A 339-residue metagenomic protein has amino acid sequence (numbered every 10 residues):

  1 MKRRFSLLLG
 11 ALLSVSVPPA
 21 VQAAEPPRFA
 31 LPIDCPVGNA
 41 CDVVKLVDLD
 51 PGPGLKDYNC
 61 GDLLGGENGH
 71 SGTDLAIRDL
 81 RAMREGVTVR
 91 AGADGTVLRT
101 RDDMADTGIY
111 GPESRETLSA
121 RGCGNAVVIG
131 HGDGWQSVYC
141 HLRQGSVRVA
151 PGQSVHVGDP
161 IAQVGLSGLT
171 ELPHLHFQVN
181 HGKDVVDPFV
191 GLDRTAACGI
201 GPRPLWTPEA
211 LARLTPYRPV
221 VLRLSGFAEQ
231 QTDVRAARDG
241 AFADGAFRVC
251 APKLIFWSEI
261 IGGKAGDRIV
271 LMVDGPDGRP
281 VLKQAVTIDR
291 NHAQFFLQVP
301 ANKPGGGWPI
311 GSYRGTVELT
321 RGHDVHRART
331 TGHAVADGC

Functional and structural regions predicted by a protein language model:
V21-G124, V157, L166, C198-K253 (+2 more regions): Surface-exposed, glycine-biased beta-strand/turn segments
M83-G86, R90, H131-G158: Short histidine-centered loop motifs in beta-beta connectors
S146-I200: Contiguous mid-protein beta-loop-alpha structural module that forms a pocket-lining wall or clamp of enzyme active
V273-V281, G322-D324: Change "in extracellular beta-sheet-rich domains … of secreted and cell-surface proteins" to "in beta-sheet-rich domains
V281-H292: Solvent-exposed serine/threonine-rich low-complexity stretches and specific carbohydrate-binding patches
R290-K303: Aromatic sugar-binding surface patches on proteins that engage polysaccharides or sugar-phosphate polymers
P309-T320: A short tyrosine-centered beta-strand micro-motif
D324-C339: Short beta-strand elements
